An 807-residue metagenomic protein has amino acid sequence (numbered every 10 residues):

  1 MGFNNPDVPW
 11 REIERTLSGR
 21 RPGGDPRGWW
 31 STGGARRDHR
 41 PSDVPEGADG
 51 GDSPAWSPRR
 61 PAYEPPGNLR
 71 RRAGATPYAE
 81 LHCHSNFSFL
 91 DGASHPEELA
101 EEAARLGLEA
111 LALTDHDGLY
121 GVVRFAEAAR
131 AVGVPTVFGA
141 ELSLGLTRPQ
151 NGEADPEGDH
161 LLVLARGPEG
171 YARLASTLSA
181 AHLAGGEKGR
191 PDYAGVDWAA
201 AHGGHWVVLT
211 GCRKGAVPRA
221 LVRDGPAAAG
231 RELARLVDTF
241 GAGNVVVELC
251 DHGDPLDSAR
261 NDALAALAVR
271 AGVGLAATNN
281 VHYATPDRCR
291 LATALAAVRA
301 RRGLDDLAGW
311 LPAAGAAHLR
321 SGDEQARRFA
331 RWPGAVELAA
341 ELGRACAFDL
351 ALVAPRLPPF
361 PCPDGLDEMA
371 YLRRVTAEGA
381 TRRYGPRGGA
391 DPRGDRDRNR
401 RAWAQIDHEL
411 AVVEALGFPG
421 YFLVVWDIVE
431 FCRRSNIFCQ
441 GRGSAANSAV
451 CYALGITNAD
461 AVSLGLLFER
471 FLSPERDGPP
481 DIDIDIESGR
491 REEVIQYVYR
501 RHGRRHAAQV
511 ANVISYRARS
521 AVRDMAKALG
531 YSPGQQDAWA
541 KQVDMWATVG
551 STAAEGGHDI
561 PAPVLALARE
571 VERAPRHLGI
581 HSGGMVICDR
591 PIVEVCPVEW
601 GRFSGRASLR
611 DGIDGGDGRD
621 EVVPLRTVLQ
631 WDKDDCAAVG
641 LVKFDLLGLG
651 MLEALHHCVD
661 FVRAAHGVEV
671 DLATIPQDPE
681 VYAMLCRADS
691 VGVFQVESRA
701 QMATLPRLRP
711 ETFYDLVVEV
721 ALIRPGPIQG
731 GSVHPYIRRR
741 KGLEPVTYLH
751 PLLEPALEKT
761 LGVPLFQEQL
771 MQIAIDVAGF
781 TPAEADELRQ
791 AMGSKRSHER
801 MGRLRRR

Functional and structural regions predicted by a protein language model:
M1-R807: Alpha-helical scaffold/interaction cores of sigma-54-like transcription cofactors and many family A DNA polymerases
